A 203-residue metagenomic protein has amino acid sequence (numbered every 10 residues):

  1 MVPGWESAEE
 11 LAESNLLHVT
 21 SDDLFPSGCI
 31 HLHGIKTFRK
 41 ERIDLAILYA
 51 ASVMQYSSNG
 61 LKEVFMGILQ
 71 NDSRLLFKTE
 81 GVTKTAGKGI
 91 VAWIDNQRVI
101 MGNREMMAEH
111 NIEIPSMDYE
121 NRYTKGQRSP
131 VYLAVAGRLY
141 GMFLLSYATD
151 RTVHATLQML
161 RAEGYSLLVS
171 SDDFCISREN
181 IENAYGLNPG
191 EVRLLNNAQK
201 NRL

Functional and structural regions predicted by a protein language model:
M1, D23, N96, L133 (+2 more regions): Residue-level signature of catalytic and energy-coupling elements of molecular machines, predominantly ATP/GTP-dependent
M1-A51: Conserved catalytic phosphorylation-site environment of P-type ATPases
L11-S14, A86, K125-Q127: Short, small/polar residue-rich loop motifs at catalytic or cofactor-binding pockets
H18, I90, S129-V135, L168-S170: Cytosolic beta-strand hydrophobic patch enriched in CBS
K36-G87, A108-N111, S116-E120, S177-R178: ATP-binding catalytic core of ATPases
I94-N96, Y140-L203: Conserved ATP-binding TGD loop and adjacent catalytic N/P-domain core of P-type ATPases
Q97-V99, R104, R138: Well-ordered beta-strand scaffold positions
